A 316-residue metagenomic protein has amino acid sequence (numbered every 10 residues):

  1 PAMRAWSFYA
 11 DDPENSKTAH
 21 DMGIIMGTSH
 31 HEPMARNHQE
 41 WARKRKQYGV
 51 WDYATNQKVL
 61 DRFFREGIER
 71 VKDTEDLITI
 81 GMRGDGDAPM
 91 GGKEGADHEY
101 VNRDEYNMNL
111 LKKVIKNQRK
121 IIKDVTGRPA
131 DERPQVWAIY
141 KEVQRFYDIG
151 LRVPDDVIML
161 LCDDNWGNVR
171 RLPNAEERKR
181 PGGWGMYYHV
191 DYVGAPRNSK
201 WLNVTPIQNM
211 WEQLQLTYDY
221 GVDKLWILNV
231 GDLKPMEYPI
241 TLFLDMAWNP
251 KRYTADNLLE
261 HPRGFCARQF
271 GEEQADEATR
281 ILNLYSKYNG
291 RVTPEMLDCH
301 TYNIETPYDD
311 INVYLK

Functional and structural regions predicted by a protein language model:
P1-L60, K72, D76, D131 (+5 more regions): Feature activates predominantly on carbohydrate-active enzymes
P13-D21, N56-P181, G290-L297, E305-K316: Gly/Pro-rich turn-and-neighbor structural signature
A35-N37, A88-M90, L233-E237: Short catalytic/ligand-binding loop motif for oxyanion handling, primarily in non-cytosolic enzymes, centered on
V50-Q57, V101-M108, F146, S199-I207 (+2 more regions): Hydrophobic alpha-helical scaffolding
G91-K93, I149, R170-L172, P196-K200 (+2 more regions): Short conserved micro-motifs at the rims of enzyme active sites and ligand-binding pockets
M159, T217, N229, F265: Conserved, mostly hydrophobic/aromatic
V230-D276, R280: Extended substrate-binding grooves/exosites of carbohydrate-active enzymes
L259-K316: C-terminal non-catalytic alpha-helical accessory regions
